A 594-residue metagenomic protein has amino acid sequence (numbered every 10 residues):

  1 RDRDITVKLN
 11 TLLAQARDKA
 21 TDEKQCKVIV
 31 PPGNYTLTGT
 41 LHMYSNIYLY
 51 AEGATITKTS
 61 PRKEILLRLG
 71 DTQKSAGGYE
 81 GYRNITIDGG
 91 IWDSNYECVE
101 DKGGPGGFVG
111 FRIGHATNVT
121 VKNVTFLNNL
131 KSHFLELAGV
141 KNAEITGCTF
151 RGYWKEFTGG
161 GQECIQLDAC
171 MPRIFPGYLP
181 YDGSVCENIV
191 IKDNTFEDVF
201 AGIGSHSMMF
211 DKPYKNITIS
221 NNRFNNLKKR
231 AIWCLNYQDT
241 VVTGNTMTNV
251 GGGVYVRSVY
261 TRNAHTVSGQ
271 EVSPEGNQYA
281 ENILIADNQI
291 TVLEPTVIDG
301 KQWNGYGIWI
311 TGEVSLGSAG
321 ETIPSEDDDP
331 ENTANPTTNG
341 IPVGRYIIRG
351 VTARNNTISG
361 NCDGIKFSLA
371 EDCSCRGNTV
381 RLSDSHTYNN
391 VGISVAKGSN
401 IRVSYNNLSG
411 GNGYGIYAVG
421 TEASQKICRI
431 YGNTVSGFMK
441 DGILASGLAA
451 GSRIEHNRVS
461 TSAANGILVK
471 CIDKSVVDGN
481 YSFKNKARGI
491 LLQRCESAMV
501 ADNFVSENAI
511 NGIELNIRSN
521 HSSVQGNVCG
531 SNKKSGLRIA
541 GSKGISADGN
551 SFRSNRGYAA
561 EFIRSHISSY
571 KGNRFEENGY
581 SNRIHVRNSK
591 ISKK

Functional and structural regions predicted by a protein language model:
R1-I29: Acidic Gly/Asp/Thr-rich repetitive segments characteristic of extracellular carbohydrate-active and adhesion proteins
N10-K19, T36-S45, A76-G77, F134-E136 (+2 more regions): Short, T/G/N/S-enriched strand-turn elements that build extracellular solenoid repeat scaffolds
D22-E64, G70-D71, W92, F126 (+1 more regions): N-terminal extracellular ligand-recognition/capping segment immediately after the signal peptide
T36-T40, K58-E64, Y96-K102, V109 (+19 more regions): Short glycine/acidic-rich loop motifs that flank beta-strands on beta-rich extracellular proteins
Y48, G70-G89, V109-N123, L137-G147 (+17 more regions): Surface-exposed loop/turn motifs in large extracellular/passenger domains
G89, S94-E97: An acidic, phosphate/nucleotide-engaging active-site surface
G104-G106, T120, N128: Internal alpha/beta core interface subdomains
